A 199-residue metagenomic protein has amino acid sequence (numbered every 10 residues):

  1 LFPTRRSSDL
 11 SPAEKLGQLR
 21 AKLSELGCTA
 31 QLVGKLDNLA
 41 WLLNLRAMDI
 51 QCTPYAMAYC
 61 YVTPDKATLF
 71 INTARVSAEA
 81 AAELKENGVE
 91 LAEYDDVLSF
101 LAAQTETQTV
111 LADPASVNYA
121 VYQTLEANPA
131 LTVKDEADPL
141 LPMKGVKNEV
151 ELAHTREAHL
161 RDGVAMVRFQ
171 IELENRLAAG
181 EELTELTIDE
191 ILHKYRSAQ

Functional and structural regions predicted by a protein language model:
F2-S7: Short, small-residue-biased leader/transition segments that mark boundaries at the very start of proteins
G17-A40, G163-Q199: Active-site cores enriched in adjacent His and Asp/Glu residues with nearby glycine-rich loops that coordinate divalent
Q31-G34, T53, I71, A92-E93 (+2 more regions): General beta-strand structural signal in soluble alpha/beta enzymes
N38-L42, D49-I50, T68, V76-E79 (+4 more regions): Flexible loop/turn segments at secondary-structure boundaries
Y59-T73, L111-D113: Short internal beta-strands
N87-F100: Short acidic-hydrophobic, aromatic-tinged amphipathic segments that line or gate anion-handling sites
A112, V117-H154: Terminal amphipathic helices with adjacent charged low-complexity linkers/tails
